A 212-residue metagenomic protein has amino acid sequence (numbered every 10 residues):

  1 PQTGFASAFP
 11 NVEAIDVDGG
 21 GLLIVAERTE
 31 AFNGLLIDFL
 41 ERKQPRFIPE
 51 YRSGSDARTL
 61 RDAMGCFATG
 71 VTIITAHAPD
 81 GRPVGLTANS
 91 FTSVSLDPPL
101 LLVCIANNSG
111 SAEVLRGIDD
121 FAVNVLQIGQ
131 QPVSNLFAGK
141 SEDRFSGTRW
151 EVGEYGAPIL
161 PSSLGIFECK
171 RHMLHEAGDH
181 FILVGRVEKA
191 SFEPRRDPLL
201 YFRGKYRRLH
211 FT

Functional and structural regions predicted by a protein language model:
P1, E27-A31, D197: Generic recognition of short, well-ordered alpha-helical segments
P1-G20: Conserved loop-alpha-helix segment in the C-terminal half of the alpha/beta-hydrolase fold that carries the catalytic
T3-G4, E30, R61, E113: Active-site phosphate/pyrophosphate- and oxyanion-stabilizing loops and adjacent acidic/basic residues in soluble
A8, A26, V94: Conserved catalytic core of Hanks-type protein kinase domains
A14, G20-N33: Catalytic histidine-centered segment of alpha/beta-hydrolase-like enzymes
F32-L36, L40: Hydrophobic "lid"/C-terminal helical patch of Rossmann-like NAD(P)-dependent dehydrogenase/epimerase domains
R46-T212: Basic, polyanion-binding surface patches
